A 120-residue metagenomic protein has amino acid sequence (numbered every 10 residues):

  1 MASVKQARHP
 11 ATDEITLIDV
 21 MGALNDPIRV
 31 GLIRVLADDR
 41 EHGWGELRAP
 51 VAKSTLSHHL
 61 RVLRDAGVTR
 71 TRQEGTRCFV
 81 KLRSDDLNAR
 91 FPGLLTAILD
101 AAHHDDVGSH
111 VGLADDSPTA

Functional and structural regions predicted by a protein language model:
M1-T16, R34, D38, R83-A120: Amphipathic alpha-helical dimerization/coiled-coil segments that flank or bridge DNA-binding/regulatory modules
A2, Q6, V20, R29 (+3 more regions): N-proximal short alpha-helices
S3-V4, L24, L60-R64, F79-K81: Short amphipathic alpha-helical surface micro-motifs
A7, I28, A52, L60-L63 (+2 more regions): Short, intrinsically disordered low-complexity segments
I15-A52, E74-D86: N-terminal helix-turn-helix DNA-binding core of bacterial DNA-binding proteins
D26, H59, P92: Conserved acidic functional residues
W44-T71: Canonical helix-turn-helix DNA-binding module
R72-Q73, A97: A generic structural-conservation signal
